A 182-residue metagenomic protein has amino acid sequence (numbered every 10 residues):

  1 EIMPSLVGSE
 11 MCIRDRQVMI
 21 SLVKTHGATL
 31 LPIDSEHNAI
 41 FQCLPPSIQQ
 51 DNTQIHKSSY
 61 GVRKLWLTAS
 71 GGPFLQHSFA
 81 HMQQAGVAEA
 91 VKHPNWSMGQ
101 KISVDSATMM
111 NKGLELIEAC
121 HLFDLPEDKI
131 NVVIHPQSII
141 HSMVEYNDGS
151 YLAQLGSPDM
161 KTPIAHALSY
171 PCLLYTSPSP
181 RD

Functional and structural regions predicted by a protein language model:
E1-G8, I13, Y175-D182: Single conserved hydrophobic/aromatic residue that forms the stacking wall/gate of nucleotide- or nucleobase-binding
E10, R14-G27: Rossmann-fold NAD(P)-binding glycine/threonine-rich loop
R16-M19, Q42-P45, Q76-H81, S142-Y146 (+1 more regions): Short acidic, glycine/serine/threonine-rich loops at helix termini
L30-D34, L67, V132-I134: General beta-strand structural signal in soluble alpha/beta enzymes
F41-S59, G113-D128: Oxidoreductase and adenylate-handling cofactor-binding alpha/beta cores
S47-M110: Conserved anion/nucleotide-ligand pocket segment
N95-I139: Rossmann-like dinucleotide-binding domain that binds NAD(P)(H)
H121-S177: C-terminal substrate-binding/catalytic lobe of Rossmann-fold NAD(P)-dependent dehydrogenases
